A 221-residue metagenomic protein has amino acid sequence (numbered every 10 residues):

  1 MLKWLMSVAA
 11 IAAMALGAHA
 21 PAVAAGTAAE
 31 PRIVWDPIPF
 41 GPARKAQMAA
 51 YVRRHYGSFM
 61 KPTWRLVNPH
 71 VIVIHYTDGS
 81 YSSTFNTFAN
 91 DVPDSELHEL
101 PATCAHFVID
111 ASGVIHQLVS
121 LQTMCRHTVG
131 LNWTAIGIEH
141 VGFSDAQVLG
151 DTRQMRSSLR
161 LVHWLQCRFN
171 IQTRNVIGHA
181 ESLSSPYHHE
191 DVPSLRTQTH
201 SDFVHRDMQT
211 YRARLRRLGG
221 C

Functional and structural regions predicted by a protein language model:
M1-S7: N-terminal export and membrane-targeting signals
W4, A25-M48, S144-C221: Basic/polar, cationic surfaces and motifs that engage anionic cell-wall and phosphate/carboxylate ligands
S7-A15: Bacterial N-terminal signal peptides
P21-T128: N-terminal catalytic cores of peptidoglycan-degrading enzymes
V67, L100, L131, Q147-M155: Solvent-exposed, acidic/flexible segments
Q122, G137-G150: Substrate-binding clefts and substrate-entry loops adjacent to catalytic sites of polymer-processing enzymes acting on
G130-G137, D207: A structural motif
